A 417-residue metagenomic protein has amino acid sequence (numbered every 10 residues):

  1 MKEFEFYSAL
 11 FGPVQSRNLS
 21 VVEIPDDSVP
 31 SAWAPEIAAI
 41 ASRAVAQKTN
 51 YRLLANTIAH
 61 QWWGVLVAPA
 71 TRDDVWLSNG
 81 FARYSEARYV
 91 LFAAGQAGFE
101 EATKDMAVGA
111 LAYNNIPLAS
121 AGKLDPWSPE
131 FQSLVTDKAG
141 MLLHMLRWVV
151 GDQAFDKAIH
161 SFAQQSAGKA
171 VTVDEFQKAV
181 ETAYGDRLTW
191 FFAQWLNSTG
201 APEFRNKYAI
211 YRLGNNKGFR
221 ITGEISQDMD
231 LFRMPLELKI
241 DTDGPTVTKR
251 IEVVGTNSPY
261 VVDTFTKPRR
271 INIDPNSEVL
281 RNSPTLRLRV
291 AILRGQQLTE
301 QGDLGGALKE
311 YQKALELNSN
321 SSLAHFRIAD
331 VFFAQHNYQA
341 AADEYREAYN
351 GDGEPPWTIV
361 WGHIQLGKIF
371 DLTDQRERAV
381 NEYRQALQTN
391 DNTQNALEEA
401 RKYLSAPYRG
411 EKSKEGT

Functional and structural regions predicted by a protein language model:
M1-V75, S85, Y89, A94 (+2 more regions): Juxtacatalytic substrate-recognition/specificity segment
Q15, D125, Q132-I221: Amphipathic alpha-helical substructures
P30, D73-V150, Q164-A167, V171: Acidic/His/Gly-enriched intrinsically disordered linker/tail segments that often contain short helix/coil "MoRF-like"
H60, Q296, D330, H363-I364 (+1 more regions): Residue-level recognition of tetratricopeptide repeat
L188-T189, T199-I273: Beta-strand-rich binding/interaction modules
R287-N318, D330, A334: Alpha-helical segment of the N-proximal tetratricopeptide repeat
